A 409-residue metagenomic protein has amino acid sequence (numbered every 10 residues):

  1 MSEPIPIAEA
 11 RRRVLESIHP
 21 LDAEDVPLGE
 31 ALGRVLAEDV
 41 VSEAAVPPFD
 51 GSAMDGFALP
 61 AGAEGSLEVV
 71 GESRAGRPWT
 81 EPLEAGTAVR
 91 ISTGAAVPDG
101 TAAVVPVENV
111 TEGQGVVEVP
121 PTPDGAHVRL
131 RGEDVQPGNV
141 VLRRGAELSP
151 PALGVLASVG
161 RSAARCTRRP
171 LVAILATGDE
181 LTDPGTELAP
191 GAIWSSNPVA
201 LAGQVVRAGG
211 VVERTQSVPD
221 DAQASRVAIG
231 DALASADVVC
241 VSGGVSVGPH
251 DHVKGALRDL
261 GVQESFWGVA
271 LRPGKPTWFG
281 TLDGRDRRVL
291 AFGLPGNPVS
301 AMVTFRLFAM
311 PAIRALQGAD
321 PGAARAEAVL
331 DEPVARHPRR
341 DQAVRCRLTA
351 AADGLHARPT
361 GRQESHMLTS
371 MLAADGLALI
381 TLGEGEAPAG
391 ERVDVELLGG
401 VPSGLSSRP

Functional and structural regions predicted by a protein language model:
M1-E68, A319-A343, S407-P409: Short, low-complexity N-terminal leaders and the immediately following helix N-cap/first helix
M1-I7, S162-L294, P298-T304, A315 (+1 more regions): Helix-rich terminal scaffold detector
S2, I7-A8, R13, A58-P219 (+5 more regions): Short, glycine/charged-enriched hinge/interface segments at domain edges or termini
L15-D22, D39, V97, N139 (+8 more regions): Structural signal for hydrophobic packing residues in well-ordered secondary-structure cores of soluble enzyme domains
E24-G29, A37-E38, V135, A256-P409: Flexible glycine/proline-rich
V26-L28, E43-E68, G100-Q114, L316 (+1 more regions): Short beta-strand/loop turn elements enriched in aromatics
L32-A45, P78-R90, Q136, F279-G280 (+1 more regions): Short, hydrophobic/aliphatic alpha-helical segments
L36, P48-F49, W79, T87 (+6 more regions): Short, conserved secondary-structure segments in the cores of folded domains
